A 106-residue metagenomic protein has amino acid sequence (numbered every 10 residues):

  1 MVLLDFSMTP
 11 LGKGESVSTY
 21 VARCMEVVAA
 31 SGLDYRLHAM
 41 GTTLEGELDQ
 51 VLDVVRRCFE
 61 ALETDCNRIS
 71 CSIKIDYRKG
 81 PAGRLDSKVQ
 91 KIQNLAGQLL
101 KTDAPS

Functional and structural regions predicted by a protein language model:
M1-S106: Charge-rich, low-complexity N-terminal segments
